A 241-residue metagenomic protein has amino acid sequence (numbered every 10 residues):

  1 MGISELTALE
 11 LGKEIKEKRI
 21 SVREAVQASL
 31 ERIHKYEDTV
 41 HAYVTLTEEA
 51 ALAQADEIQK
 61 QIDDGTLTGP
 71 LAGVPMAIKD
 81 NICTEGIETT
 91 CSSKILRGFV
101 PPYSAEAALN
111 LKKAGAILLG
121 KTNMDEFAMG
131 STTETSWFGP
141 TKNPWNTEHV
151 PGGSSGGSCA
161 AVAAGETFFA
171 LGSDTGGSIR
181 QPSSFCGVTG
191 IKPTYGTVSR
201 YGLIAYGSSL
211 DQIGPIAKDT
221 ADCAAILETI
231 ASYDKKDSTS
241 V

Functional and structural regions predicted by a protein language model:
M1-L52: An N-terminal boundary/leader segment
K18, K79, D219: Short, conserved phosphate/pyrophosphate- and ester-handling motifs at nucleotide-, phospho-/glycolipid
E49-D56, G115-A116: Long amphipathic alpha-helix in the N-terminal Rossmann-like dinucleotide-binding domain of NAD(P)-dependent
I58-P75, D222: Immediate post-signal peptide segment of exported/extracytoplasmic ligand-binding proteins
A72-I213: Short glycine/serine-rich loop/turn segments
K192-V241: A short helix-breaking turn/cap at a secondary-structure junction
